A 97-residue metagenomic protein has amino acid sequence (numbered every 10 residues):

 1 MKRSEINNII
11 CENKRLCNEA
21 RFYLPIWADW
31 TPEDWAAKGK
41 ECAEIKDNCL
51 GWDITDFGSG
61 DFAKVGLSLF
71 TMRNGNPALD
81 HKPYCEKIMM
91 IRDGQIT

Functional and structural regions predicted by a protein language model:
M1-Y84: A short, N-terminal "cap"/entry segment at the start of jelly-roll beta-barrel domains of the cupin/DSBH fold
P83-Y84, I88-Q95: Short, conserved beta-strand element in jelly-roll/cupin
